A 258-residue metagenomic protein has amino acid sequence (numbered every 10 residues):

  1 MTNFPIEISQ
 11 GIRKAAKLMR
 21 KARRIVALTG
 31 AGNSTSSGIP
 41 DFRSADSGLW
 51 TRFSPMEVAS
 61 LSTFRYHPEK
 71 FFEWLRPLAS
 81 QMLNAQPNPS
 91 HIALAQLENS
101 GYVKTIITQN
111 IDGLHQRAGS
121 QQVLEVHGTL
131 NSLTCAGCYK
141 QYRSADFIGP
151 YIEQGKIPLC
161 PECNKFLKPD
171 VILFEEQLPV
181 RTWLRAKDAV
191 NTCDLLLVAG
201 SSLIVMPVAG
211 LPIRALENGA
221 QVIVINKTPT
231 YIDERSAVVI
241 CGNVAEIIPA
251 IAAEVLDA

Functional and structural regions predicted by a protein language model:
M1-A258: Conserved catalytic core of sirtuin-type NAD+-dependent deacylases
